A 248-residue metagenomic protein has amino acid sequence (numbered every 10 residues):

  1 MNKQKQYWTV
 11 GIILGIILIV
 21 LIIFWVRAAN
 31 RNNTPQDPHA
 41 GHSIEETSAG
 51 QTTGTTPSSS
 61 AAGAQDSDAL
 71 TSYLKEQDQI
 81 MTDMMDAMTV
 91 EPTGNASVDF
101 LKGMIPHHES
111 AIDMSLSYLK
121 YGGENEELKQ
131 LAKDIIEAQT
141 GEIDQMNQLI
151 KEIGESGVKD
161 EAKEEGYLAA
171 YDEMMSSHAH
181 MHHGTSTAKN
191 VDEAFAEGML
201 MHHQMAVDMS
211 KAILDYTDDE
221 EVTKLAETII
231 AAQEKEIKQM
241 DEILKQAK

Functional and structural regions predicted by a protein language model:
N2-I16: N-terminal Sec-pathway targeting helices
Y7-T9, V20-N30: Juxtamembrane cytosolic interface motif at the C-terminal end of transmembrane helices
W25-K248: All-alpha RGS (Regulator of G-protein Signaling) helical domain and cognate RGS-like helical scaffolds
